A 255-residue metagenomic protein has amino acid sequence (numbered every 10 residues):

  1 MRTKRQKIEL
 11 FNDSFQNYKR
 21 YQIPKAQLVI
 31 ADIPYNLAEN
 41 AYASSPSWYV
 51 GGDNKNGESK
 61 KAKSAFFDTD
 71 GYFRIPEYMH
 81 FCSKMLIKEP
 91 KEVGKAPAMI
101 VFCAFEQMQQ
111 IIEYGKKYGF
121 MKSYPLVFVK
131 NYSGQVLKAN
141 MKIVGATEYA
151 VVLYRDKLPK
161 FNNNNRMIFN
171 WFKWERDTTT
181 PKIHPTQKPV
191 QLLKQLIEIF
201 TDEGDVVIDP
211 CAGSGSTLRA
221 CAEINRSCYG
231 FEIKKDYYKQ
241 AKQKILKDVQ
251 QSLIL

Functional and structural regions predicted by a protein language model:
M1-G230, K234-Y238: Core catalytic lobe of class I
A241-K242: Conserved SAM-binding loop
L246-L255: Class I S-adenosyl-L-methionine-dependent methyltransferase module
